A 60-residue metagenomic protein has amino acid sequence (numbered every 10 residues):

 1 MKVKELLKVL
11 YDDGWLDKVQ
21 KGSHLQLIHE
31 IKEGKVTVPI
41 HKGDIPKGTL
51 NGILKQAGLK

Functional and structural regions predicted by a protein language model:
M1-V19, K32-K60: Basic nucleic-acid-binding interfaces
G22: Cytochrome P450 catalytic-core helices
L27-I31: Active-site beta-strand termini and strand-to-loop segments that position acidic
